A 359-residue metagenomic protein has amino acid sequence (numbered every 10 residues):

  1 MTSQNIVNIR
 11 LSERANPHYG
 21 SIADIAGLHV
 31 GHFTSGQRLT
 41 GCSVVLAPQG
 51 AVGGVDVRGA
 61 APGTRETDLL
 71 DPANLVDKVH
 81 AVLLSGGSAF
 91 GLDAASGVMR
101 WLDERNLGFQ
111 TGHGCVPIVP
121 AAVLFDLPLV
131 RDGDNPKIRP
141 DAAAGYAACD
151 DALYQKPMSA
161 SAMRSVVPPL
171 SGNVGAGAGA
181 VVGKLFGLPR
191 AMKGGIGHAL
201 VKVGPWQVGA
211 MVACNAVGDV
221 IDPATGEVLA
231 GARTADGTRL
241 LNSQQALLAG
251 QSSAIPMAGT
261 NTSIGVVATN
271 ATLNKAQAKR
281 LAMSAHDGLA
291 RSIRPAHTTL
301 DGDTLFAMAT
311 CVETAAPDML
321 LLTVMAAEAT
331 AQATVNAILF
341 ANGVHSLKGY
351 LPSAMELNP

Functional and structural regions predicted by a protein language model:
M1-P359: Alpha/propeptide regions of enzymes that mature by internal proteolysis
